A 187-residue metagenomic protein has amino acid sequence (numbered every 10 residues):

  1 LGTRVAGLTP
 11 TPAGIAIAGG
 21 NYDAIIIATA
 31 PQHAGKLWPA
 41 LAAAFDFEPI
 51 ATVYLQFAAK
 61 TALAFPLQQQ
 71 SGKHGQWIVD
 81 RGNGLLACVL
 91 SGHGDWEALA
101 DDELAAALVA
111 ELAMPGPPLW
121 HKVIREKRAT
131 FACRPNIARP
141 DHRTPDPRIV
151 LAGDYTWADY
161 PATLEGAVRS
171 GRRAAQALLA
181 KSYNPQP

Functional and structural regions predicted by a protein language model:
L1-T3, T9, R125, G153: Short loop/edge segments at beta-strand edges and connector loops that shape dinucleotide/nucleotide cofactor-binding
T3-A113, P117, P140: Mid-domain catalytic core of redox enzymes that form a hydrophobic substrate pocket/lid adjacent to a catalytic redox
K36-W38, C133, P161-A162: Short glycine-/acidic-enriched loop or helix-start segments at secondary-structure transitions that form or flank
I124-A158: FAD-binding beta-loop-beta segment adjacent to the flavin cofactor pocket
T156-L179: A conserved FAD-binding loop/helix module that cradles the flavin
L179-P187: Active-site-proximal substrate-binding core of FAD-dependent oxidoreductases
